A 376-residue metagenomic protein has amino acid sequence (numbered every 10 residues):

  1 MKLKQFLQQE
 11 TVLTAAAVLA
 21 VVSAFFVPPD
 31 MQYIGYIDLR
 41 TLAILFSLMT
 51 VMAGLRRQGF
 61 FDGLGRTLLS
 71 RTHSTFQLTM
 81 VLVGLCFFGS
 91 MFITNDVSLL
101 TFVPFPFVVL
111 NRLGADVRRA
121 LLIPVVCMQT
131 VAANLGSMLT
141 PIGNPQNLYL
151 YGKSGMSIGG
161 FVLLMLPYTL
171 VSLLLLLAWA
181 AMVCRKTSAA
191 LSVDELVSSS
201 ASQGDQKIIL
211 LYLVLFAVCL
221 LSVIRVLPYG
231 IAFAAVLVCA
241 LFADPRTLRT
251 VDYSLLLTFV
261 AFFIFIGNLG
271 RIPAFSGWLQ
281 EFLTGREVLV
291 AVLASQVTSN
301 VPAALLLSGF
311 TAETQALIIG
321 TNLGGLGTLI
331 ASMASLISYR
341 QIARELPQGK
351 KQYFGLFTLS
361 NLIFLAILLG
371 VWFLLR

Functional and structural regions predicted by a protein language model:
K2, R66, V183-L213, D244-R249: Flexible interhelical linker loops that connect adjacent transmembrane helices in multi-pass membrane transporters
K2-Q32, L42-G59, M182-K186, V218-R246 (+2 more regions): Structural signal for alpha-helical transmembrane segments and their membrane-water exit/capping regions in multi-pass
K2-Q9, D30-T41, M156-Y168, A201-Q206 (+5 more regions): Interfacial loop-to-helix junctions that mark the boundaries of transmembrane helices in multi-pass membrane
Y36, Q58, D62-G65, V214-A312: Transmembrane helical segments that form the transport core of multi-pass membrane transport proteins
L39-T41, S70-V83, L113-V125, Q206-L210 (+2 more regions): Membrane-interfacial loop-to-helix junctions in multi-pass transporters
F76-V81, G114-M128, M156-L166, E313-G325 (+1 more regions): Membrane-interface alpha-helices at helix entry/exit sites of multi-pass transporters
F88-M138, Y149, L305-I319, P347-G349 (+2 more regions): Hydrophobic transmembrane alpha-helices that form the pore/transport pathway of multi-pass ion and small-solute
G159-Q203, L336-R376: Juxtamembrane and boundary regions of transmembrane helices in multi-pass small-molecule transporters and channels
